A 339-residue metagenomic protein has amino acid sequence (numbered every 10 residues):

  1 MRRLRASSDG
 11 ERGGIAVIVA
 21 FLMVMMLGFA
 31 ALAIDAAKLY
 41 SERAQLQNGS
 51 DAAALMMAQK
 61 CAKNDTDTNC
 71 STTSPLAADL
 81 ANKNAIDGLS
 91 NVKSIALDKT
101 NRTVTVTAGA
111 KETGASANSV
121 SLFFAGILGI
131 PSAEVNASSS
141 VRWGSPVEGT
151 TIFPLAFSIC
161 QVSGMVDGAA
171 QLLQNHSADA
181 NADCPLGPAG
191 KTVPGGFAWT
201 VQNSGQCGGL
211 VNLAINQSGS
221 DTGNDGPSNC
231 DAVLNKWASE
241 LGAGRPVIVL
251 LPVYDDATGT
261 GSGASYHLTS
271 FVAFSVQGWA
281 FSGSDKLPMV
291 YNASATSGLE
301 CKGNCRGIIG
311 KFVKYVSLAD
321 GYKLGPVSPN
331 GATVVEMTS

Functional and structural regions predicted by a protein language model:
M1-A77, V166-D167: Alpha-helical assembly-interface signal, strongest on the long, hydrophobic N-terminal helix that forms
V17-V19, V24, A31, N91 (+3 more regions): Sparse, context-dependent recognition of short Cys/His-centered cofactor- or disulfide-binding micro-motifs
K38, S119-V120: Short, glycine/acidic-rich beta->alpha junctions
M56, K60, K83-N84, R142 (+1 more regions): Conserved, well-folded catalytic cores of nucleic-acid-processing and energy-transducing macromolecular machines
T66-P75, K93-N118, A125-S339: N-linked glycosylation sequons
N82-V92: Short secondary-structure junctions
